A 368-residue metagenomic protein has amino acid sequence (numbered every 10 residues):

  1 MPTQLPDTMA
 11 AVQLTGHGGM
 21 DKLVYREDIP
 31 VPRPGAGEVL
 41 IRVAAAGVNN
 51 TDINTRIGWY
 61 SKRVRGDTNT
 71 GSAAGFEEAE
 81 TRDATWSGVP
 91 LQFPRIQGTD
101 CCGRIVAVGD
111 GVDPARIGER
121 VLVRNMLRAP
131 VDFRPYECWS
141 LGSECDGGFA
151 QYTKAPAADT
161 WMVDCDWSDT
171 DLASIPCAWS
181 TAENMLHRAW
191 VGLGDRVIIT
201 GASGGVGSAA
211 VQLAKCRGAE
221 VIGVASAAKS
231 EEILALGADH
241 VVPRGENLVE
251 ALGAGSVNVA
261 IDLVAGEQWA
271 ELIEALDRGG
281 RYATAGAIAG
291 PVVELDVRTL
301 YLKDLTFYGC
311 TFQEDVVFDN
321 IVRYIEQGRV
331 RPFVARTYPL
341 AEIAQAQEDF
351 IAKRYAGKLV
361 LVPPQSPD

Functional and structural regions predicted by a protein language model:
P2-D7, D315-D368: C-terminal hydrophobic helical "lid"/dimerization subdomain of Rossmann-like NAD(P)H-dependent oxidoreductases
P30-A46, S61-L127, D164: Glycine-rich beta-strand-centered segment in the early N-terminal region that forms part of a ligand/cofactor-binding
F76-I96, V123-G201: NAD(P)H dinucleotide-binding glycine-rich loop of Rossmann-like/cofactor-binding domains, especially the beta1-alpha1
E137-C138, E144, E267-F333, P363-D368: Glycine-rich phosphate-binding loop and adjacent beta-alpha segment of Rossmann(oid) nucleotide-cofactor-binding
T181, G205-V206, Q268: Hydrophobic/small residue at the entry helix of a nucleotide-binding pocket
I199, K215-E271: Adenosine-nucleotide cofactor-binding segment
S203, V211: N-terminal Rossmann NAD(P)H-binding glycine-rich loop of SDR-like oxidoreductase domains
